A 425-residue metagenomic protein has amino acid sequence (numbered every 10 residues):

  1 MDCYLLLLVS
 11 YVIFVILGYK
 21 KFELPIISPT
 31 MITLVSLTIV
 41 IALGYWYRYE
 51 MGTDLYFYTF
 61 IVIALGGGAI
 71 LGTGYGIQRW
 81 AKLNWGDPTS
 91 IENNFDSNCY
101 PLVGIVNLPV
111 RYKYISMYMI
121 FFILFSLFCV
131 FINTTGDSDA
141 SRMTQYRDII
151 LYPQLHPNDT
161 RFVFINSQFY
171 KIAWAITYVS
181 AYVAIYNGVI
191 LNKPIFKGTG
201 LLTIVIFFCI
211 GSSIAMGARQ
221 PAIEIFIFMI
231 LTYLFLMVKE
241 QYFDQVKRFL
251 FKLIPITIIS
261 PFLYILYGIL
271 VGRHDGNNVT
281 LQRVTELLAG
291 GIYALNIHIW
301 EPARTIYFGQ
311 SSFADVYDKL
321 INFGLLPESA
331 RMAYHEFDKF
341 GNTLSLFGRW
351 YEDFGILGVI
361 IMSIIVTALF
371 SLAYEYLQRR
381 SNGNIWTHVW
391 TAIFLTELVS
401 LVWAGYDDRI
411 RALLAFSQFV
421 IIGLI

Functional and structural regions predicted by a protein language model:
M1-I120, T199-C209, I225-L266, A404-I425: N-terminal "leader" segments that precede or initiate the main folded domain
C3-Y11, I115-C129, S167-Y182, F340 (+2 more regions): Hydrophobic alpha-helical transmembrane segments
S10-V15, I41, S180-A184, I204-S212 (+3 more regions): Hydrophobic, membrane-inserted alpha-helices
F14-F22, G44-Y49, Y186-L191, F208-M216 (+3 more regions): Hydrophobic alpha-helical transmembrane segments
F22-I27, A184-G200, E375-V389: Membrane-interface helix-loop-helix junctions at transmembrane boundaries of multi-pass membrane enzymes, predominantly
L83-G217, A222-Y242, P261-R273: Membrane-embedded catalytic interface detector for glycan/lipid assembly enzymes
Y146-S167, F251-I254, S260-S371: Small-residue-enriched transmembrane helix-hairpin modules in multi-pass membrane proteins
N342-I425: Hydrophobic alpha-helical segments
